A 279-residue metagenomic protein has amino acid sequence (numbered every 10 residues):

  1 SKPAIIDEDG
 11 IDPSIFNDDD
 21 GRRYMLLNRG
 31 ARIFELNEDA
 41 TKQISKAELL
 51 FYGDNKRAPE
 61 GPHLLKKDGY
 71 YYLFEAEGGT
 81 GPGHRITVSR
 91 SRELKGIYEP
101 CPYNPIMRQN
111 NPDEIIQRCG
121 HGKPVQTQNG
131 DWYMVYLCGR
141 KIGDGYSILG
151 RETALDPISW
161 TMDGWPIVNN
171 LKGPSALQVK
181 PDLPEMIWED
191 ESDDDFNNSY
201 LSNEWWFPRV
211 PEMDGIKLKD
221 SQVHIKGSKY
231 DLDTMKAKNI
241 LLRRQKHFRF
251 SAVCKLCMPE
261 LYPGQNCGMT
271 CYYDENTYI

Functional and structural regions predicted by a protein language model:
S1-I279: Carbohydrate-active catalytic/glycan-binding domains of CAZyme proteins, especially the secreted or lumenal ectodomains
